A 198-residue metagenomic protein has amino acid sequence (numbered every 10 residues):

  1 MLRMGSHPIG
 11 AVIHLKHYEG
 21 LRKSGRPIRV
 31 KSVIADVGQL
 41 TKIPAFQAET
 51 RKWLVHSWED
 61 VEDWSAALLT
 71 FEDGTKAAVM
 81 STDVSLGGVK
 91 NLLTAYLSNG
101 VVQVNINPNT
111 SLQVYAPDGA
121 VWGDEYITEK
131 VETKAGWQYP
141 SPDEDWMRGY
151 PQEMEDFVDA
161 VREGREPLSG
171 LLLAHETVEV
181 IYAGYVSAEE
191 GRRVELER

Functional and structural regions predicted by a protein language model:
M1-K76, S81-G88, L172: Rossmann-like dinucleotide-binding domain that binds NAD(P)(H)
L2-G10, R148-E155, L172-E179: A structural signal for well-ordered alpha-helical segments within the folded catalytic domains of diverse enzymes
V30-S32, L92, V101, R193: A residue-level signal for beta-strand positions that form part of recognition/binding surfaces within mature
V37, V55-S65, F71-Q152: NAD(P)-dinucleotide binding in Rossmann-like oxidoreductases
T50, L97-N99, D124-E125, A188-E197: Juxtamembrane/interface motifs at transmembrane-helix termini
E72, D143-D145, D156-R198: C-terminal helix-rich "cap/oligomerization" subdomain common to oxidoreductases
